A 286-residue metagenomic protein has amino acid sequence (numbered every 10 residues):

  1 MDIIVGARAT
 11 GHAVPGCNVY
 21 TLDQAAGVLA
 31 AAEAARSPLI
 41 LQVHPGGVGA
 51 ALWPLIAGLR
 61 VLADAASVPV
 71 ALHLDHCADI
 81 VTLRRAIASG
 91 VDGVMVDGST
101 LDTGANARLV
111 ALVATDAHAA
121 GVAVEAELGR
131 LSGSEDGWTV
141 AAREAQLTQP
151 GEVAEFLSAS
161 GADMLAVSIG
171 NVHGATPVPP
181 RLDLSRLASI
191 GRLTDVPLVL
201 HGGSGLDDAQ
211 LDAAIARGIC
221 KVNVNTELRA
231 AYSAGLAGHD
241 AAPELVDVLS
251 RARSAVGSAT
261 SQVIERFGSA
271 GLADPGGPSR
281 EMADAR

Functional and structural regions predicted by a protein language model:
M1-T10, Y20-G46, L55-P69, C77-L193 (+7 more regions): Alpha/beta enzyme core
A119-V122, V196, A241-E244: Short acidic, glycine/proline-enriched helix-loop-strand junctions
H201-S204, V224-N225: Glycine-rich beta-strand-to-loop/alpha-helix junction loops that act as flexible
L236-R286: Extended, intrinsically disordered, low-complexity segments
